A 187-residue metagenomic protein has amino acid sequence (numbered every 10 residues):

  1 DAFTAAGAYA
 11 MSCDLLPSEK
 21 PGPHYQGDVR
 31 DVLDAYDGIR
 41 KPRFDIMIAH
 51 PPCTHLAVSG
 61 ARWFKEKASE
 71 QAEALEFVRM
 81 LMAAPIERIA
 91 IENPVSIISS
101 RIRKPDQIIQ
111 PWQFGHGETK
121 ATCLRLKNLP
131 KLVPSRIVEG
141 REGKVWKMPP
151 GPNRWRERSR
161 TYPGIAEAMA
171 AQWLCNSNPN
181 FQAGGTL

Functional and structural regions predicted by a protein language model:
D1-L187: Conserved active-site and SAM-binding loop architecture of S-adenosyl-L-methionine-dependent nucleic-acid
